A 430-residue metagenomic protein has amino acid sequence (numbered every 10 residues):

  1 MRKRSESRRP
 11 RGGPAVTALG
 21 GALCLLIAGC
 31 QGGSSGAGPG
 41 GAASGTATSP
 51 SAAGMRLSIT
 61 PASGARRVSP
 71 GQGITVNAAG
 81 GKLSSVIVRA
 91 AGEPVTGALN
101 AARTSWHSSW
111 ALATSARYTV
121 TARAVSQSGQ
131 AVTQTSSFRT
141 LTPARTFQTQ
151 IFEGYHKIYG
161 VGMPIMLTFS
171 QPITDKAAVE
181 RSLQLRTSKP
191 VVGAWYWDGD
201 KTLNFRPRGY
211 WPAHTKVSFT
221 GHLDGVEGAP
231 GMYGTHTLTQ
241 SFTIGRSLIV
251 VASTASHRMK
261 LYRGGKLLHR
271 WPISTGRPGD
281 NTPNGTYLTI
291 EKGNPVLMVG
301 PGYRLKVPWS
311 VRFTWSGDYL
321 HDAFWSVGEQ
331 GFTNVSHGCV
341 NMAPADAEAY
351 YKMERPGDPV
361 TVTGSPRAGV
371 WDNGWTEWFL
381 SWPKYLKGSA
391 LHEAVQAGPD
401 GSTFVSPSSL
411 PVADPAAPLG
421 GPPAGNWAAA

Functional and structural regions predicted by a protein language model:
R2-I27, Q31-R246, Q396-A397, G401: Acidic, low-complexity Ser/Thr/Gly/Pro-rich repeat segments typical of extracellular/periplasmic and surface-exposed
S58, T75-N77, I87, T119 (+7 more regions): Soluble periplasmic/extracytoplasmic beta-strand elements of cell-envelope proteins
T75, T119-T121, T135, M166 (+6 more regions): Extracytoplasmic/secreted envelope proteins and their assembly/folding machinery, especially bacterial periplasmic
G92, S128, G265, W315-G317: Residue-level detection of beta-strand-connecting loop/turn positions
L99, P272-I273, F324: Short clusters of small/polar residues that mark proteolytic maturation junctions
F138-T149, V161-G162, A255, K266 (+3 more regions): Post-signal peptide N-terminal regions of Sec-secreted extracellular proteins
V161, N281-T286, G293-A430: Exported/periplasmic cell-wall-interacting domains
L238-R277: A structural motif detector for short, solvent-exposed N-terminal "entry" segments of globular domains
